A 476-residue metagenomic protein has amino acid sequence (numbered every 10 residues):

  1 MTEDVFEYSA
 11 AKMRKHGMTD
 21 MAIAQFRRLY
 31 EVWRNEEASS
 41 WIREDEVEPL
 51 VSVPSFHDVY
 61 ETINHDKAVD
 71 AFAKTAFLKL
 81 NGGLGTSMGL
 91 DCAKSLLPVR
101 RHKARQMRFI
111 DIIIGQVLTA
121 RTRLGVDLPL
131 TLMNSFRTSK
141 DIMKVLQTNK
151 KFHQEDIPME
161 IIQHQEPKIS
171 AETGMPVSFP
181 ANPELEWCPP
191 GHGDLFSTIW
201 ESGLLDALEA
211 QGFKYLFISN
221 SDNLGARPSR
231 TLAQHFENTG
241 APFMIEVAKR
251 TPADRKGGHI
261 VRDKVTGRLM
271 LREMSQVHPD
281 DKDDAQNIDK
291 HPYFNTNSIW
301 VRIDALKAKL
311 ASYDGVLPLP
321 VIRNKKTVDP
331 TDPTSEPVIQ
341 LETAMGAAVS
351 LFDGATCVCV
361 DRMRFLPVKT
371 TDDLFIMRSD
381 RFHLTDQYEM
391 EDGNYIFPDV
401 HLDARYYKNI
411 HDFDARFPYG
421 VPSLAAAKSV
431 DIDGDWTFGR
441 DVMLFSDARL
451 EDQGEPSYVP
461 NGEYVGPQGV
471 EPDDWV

Functional and structural regions predicted by a protein language model:
M1-A76, Q234-V476: Left-handed beta-helix
M1-K79, S87-Y215, V421, A426 (+1 more regions): Conserved N-terminal catalytic core of the sugar/cofactor nucleotidyltransferase
L78, L97, T131, E160-I162 (+5 more regions): Hydrophobic/aromatic beta-strand patches that form the interior of the parallel beta-sheet core in alpha/beta enzyme
G89, A93, R101-A104, S229 (+3 more regions): Short capping/connector residues at structural and topological boundaries
D127, D141-Y313: Conserved core of the sugar-phosphate nucleotidyltransferase
P129-T138, S221-N223, R362-L366: Conserved short loop/turn motifs at secondary-structure junctions
